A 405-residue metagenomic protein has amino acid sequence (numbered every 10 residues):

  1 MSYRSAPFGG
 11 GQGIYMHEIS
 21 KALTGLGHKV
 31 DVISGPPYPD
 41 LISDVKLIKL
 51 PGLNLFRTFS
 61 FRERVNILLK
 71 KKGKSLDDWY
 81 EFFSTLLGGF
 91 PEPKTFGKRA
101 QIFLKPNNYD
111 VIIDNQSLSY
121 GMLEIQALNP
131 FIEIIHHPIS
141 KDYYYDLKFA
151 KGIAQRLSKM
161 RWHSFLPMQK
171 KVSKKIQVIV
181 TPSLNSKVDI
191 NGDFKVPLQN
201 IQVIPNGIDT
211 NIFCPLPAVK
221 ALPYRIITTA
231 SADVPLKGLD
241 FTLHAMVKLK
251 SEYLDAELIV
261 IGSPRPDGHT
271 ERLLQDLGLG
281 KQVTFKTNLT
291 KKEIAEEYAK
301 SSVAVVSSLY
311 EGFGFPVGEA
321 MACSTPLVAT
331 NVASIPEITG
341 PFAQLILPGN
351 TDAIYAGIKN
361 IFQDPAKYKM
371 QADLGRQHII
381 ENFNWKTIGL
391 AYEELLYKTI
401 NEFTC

Functional and structural regions predicted by a protein language model:
F61-L87, Q126-K170: Acceptor-binding helix/loop patch of EC 2.4 sugar-transfer enzymes, predominantly nucleotide-sugar-dependent
V180, V219-K237, L243-M246, I259: Conserved donor-binding/catalytic core segment of Leloir-type glycosyltransferases
N185, G207: Carbohydrate-associated surface elements
T270-K292: Nucleotide-activated donor-binding/catalytic signature segment of Leloir-type glycosyltransferases, i.e., the conserved
E296-S301: Short alpha-helical donor nucleotide-sugar binding micro-motif in glycosyltransferases
L309: Aromatic "clamp/platform" in nucleotide-sugar-dependent glycosyltransferases that forms part of the donor/acceptor
P326-A329: Short hydrophobic beta-strand element within catalytic cores of glycosyltransferases and related nucleotide-activated
Q344-T351, N360-P365: Conserved acidic donor-binding segment of nucleotide-sugar-dependent glycosyltransferases
